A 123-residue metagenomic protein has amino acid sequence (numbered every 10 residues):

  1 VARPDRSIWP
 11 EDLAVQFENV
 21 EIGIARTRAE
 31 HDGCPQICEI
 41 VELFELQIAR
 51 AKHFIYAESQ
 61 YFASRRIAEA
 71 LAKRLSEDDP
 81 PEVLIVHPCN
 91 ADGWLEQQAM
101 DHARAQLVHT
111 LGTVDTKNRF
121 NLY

Functional and structural regions predicted by a protein language model:
V1-A2, R28, K52, G112-D115: Generic secondary-structure transition motif, activating predominantly at the C-termini of alpha-helices
V1-Q47: Active-site cores of enzymes that catalyze phosphoryl transfer or operate on phosphate-rich substrates
F17, I37-V41, I48, S64-A68 (+1 more regions): Active-site-proximal structural scaffolding
E18, L43-F54, R74-D78: Glycine-rich phosphate/diphosphate-binding loops that line cofactor/substrate pockets in enzymes
H31, P35-C38, E42, A51 (+3 more regions): Generic amphipathic alpha-helical segments used as scaffolds and interaction surfaces in large, multi-domain proteins
F54, Y61, R65-Y123: PLD/PLD-like phosphodiesterase catalytic module centered on the HKD motif
